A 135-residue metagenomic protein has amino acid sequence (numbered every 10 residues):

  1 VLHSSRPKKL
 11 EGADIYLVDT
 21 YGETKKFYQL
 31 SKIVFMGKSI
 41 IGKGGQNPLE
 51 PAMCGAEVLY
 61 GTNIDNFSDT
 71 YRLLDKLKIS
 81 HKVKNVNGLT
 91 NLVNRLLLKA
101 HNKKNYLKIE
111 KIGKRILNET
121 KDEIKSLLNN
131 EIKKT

Functional and structural regions predicted by a protein language model:
V1-T135: Nucleotide-activated sugar donor-binding and catalytic core shared by glycosyltransferases and related lipid-linked
